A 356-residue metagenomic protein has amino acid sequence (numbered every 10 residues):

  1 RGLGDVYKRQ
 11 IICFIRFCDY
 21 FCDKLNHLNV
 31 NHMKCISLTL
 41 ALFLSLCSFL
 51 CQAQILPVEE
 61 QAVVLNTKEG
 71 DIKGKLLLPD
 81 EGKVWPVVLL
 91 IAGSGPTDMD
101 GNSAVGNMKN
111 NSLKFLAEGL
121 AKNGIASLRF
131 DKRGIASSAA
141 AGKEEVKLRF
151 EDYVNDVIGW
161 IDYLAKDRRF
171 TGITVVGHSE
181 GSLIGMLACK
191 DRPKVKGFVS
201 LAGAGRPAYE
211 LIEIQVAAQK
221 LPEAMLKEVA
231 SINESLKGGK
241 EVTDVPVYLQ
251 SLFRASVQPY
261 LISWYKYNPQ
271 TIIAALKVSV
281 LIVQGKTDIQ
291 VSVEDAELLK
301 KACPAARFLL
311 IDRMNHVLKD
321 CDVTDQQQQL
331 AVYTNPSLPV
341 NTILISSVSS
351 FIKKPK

Functional and structural regions predicted by a protein language model:
R1-Y7: Short, small-residue-biased leader/transition segments that mark boundaries at the very start of proteins
Q54-K83: N-terminal cap/lid segment of alpha/beta-hydrolase-fold proteins
G82-K83, V88-G119: Short, surface-exposed "cap/lid" segments of acyl-processing enzymes
N111-A139: Conserved alpha/beta-hydrolase
E145-D167: Alpha/beta-hydrolase active-site loop
D162-A218: Primarily recognizes the serine-hydrolase "nucleophile elbow" in alpha/beta-hydrolase and SGNH/GDSL folds
V199-T271: Accessory cap/linker subdomain of secreted extracellular hydrolases
L276, I282-Q284: Short beta-strand/loop motif that positions the catalytic acidic residue of the alpha/beta-hydrolase fold
